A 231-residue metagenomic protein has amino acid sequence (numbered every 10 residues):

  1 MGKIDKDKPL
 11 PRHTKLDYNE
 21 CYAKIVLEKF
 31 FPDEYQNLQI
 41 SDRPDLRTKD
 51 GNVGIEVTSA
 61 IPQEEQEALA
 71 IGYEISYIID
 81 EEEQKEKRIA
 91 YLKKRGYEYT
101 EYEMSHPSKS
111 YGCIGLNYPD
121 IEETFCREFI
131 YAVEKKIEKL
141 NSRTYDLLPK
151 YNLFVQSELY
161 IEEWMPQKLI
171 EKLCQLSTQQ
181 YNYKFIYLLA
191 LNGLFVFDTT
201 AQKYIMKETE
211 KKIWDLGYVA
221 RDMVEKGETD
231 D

Functional and structural regions predicted by a protein language model:
M1-N37, T58-D231: Metal-dependent nuclease catalytic core centered on acidic motifs
D42: Beta-rich catalytic cores
L46, V53-S59: Conserved catalytic cores of phosphodiester-cleaving nucleases, focusing on short active-site segments
D50-N52, N192: Residue-level detection of beta-strand-connecting loop/turn positions
